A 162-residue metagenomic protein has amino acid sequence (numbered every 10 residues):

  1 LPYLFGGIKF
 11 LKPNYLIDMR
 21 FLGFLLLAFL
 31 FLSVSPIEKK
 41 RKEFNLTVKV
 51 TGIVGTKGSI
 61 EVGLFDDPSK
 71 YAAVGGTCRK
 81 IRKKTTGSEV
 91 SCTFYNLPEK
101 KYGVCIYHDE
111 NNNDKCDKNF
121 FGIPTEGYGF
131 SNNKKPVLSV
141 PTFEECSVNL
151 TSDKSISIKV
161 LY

Functional and structural regions predicted by a protein language model:
L1-E43: Bacterial Sec-dependent N-terminal signal peptides
F44-G52, V62: A short, amphipathic beta-strand motif
E61-F65, C105: Beta-strand signatures of extracellular beta-sandwich domains
T86, P98-E99: Surface-exposed loops/turns
S88-C92, E144-C146, K154-I156: Short strand-edge motifs at loop-to-beta-strand transitions and within beta-strands of extracellular beta-rich domains
F94-N96: Short, flexible loop/turn segments at beta-strand junctions in immunoglobulin-like and fibronectin type III
K100-I106: A short tyrosine-centered beta-strand micro-motif
E110-K118: Acidic, glycine-anchored loop motifs typical of Ca2+
